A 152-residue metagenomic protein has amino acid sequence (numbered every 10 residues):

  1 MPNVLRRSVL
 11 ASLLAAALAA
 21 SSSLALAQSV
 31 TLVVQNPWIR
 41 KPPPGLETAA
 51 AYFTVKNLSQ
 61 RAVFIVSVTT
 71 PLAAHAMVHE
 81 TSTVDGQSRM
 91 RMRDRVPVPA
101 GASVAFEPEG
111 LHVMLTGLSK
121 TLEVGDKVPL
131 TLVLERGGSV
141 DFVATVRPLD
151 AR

Functional and structural regions predicted by a protein language model:
M1-V4: N-terminal secretory signal peptides that target proteins for export/translocation
R6-L10, L14: N-terminal export leaders
L14-A15, A25: Cleavable N-terminal signal peptides
Q28-R152: Compact, glycine-rich, soluble single-domain proteins
